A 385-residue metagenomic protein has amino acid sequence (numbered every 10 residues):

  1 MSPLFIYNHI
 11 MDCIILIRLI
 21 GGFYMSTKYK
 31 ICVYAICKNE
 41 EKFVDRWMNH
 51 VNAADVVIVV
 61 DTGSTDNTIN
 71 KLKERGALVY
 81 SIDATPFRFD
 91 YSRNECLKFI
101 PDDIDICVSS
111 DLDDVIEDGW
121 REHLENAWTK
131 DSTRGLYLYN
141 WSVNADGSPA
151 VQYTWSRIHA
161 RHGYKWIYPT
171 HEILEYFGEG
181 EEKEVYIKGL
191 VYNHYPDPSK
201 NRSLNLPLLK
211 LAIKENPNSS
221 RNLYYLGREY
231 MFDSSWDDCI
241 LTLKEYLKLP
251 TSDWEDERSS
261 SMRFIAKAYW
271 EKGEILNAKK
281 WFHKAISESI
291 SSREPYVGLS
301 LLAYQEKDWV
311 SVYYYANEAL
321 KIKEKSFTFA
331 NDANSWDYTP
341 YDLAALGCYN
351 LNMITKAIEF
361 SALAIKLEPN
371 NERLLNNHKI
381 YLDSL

Functional and structural regions predicted by a protein language model:
A35-A53: Short, well-formed alpha-helical segments that are part of the catalytic scaffolds of diverse glycosyltransferases
K42-D45, D66-E74, G119: Acidic helix N-cap motif at the loop->helix transition within catalytic regions of sugar-transfer enzymes
H50, V60-K71, A84-P86, D111-V115: A conserved acidic beta->alpha catalytic loop
D90-L97, I116-L241, E245: Catalytic-site signature of metal-activated, phosphate-bearing donor transferases, centered on the GT-A/GT-A-like
N94-I106: Active-site nucleotide-sugar/metal-binding loop of Leloir-type enzymes
